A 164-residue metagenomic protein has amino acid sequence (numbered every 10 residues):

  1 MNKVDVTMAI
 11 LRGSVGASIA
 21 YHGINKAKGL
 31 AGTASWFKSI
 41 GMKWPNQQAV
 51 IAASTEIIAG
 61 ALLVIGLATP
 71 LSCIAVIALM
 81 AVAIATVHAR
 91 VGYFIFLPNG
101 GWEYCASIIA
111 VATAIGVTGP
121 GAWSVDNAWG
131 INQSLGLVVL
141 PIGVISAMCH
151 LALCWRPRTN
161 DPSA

Functional and structural regions predicted by a protein language model:
M1-K28, G32, N46, T69-A164: Extended, low-polarity transmembrane helix blocks
G29-S54: Membrane-interface interhelical connector segments
S54-L63: Hydrophobic, membrane-inserted alpha-helices
I65-L67: Alpha-helix C-terminal capping segments
